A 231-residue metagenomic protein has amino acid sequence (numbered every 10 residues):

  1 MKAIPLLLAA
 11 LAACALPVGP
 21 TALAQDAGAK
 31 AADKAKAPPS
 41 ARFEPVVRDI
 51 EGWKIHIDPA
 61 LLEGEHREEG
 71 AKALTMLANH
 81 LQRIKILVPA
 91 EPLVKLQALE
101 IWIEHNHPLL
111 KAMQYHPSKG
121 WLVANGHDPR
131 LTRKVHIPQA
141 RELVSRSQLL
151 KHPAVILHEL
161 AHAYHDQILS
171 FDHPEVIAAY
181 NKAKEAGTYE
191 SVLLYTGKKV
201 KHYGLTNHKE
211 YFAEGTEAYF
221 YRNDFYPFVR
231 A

Functional and structural regions predicted by a protein language model:
M1-L8, V18: Bacterial N-terminal signal peptides that target proteins for export
I4, K30, P227-A231: Extended, aromatic/histidine-rich regions of cofactor-dependent oxidoreductases associated with respiratory
A13-A22: C-terminal segment of classical bacterial N-terminal signal peptides
A22-A29: Boundary at the C-terminal end of the N-terminal hydrophobic targeting segment
A32-V47: Short acidic, Pro/Gly- and aromatic-enriched capping/linker segments at domain boundaries
A41, W121-R146, Y180-A231: Metalloprotease/metallohydrolase-associated module, dominated by Zn2+-dependent proteases
V47-A71: Acidic/histidine-rich, surface-exposed loop or edge segments in extracytoplasmic proteins
A71-E185: Acidic/His-rich structured neighborhood in mature extracellular/periplasmic domains
